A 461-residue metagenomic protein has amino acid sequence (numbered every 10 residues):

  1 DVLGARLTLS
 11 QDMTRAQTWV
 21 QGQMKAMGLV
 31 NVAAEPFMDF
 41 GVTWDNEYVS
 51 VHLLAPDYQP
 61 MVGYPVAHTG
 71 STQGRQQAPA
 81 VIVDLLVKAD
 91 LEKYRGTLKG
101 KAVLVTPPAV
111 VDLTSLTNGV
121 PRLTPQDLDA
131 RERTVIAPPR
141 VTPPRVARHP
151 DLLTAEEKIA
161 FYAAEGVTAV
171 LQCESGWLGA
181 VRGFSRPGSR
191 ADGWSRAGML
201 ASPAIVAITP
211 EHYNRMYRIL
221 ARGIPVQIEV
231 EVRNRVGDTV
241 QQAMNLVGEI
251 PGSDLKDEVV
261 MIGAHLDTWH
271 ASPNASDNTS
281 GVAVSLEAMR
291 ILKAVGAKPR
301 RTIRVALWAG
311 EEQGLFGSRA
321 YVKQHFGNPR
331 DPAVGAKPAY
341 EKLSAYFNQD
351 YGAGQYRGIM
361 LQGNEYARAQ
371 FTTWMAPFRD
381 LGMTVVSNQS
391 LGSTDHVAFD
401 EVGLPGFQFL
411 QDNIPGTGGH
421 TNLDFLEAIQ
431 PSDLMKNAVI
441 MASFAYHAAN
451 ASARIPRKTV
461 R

Functional and structural regions predicted by a protein language model:
D1-Q11, R182-R186, R190, S202 (+3 more regions): N-terminal capping segment at the start of a domain
V2-P138: Noncatalytic luminal/extracellular "stalk/propeptide" segments of secretory-pathway proteins
D12-Q23, K93, E157, F161 (+12 more regions): Extracytoplasmic/secreted proteins, especially bacterial periplasmic and envelope-associated proteins
A33-A34, A102-T106, T168-C173, I205-A207 (+9 more regions): Structural recognition of the beta-strand scaffold that forms the well-ordered cores of secreted hydrolase catalytic
P56-M61, Q73, A78, G96-G100 (+5 more regions): Metal-dependent peptidase/peptidase-like ectodomains
P60-G63, A67-K93, R190-A275, E287-R290 (+1 more regions): Soluble metallo-hydrolase cores and metallopeptidase-like ectodomains found primarily in the secretory/periplasmic
N118-A130, Q172-T209, T239-V240: Surface-exposed loop and adjacent secondary-structure segments within mature catalytic domains
R140-L152, I159, A163, A169 (+2 more regions): Active-site-adjacent substrate-binding region of metalloamidase/peptidase-like peptide-processing proteins
